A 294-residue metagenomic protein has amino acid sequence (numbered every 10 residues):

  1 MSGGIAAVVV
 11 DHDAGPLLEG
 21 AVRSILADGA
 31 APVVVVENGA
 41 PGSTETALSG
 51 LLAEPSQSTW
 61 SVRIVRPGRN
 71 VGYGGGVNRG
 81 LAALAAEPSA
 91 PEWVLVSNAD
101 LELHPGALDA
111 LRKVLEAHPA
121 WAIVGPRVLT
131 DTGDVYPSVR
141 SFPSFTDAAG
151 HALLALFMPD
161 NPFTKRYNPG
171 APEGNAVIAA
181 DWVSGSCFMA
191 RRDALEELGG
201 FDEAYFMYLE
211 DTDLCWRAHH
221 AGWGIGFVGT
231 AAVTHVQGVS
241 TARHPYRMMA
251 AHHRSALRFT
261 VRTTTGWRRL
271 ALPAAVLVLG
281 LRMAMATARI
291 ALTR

Functional and structural regions predicted by a protein language model:
R23-P32: Short, acidic, metal-binding catalytic loop of nucleotide-sugar glycosyltransferases
S24, E37-L48, R69: A conserved acidic beta->alpha catalytic loop
P67-A86: Glycine-rich, basic loop-to-helix element that forms the pyrophosphate-binding segment of sugar-nucleotide handling
S89-E102: Short beta-strand-to-loop acidic/aromatic patch adjacent to the donor-nucleotide binding site
E102-P137: Conserved donor NDP-sugar-binding/catalytic core segment of glycosyltransferases
P143-A180: Short, flexible, basic/aromatic active-site loop/helix in glycosyltransferases
P172-G199, E203-A232: A short, conserved alpha-helix in the catalytic core of glycosyltransferases
W216-T293: Active-site-adjacent helix/loop segment of glycosyltransferases that harbors family-specific signature motifs
